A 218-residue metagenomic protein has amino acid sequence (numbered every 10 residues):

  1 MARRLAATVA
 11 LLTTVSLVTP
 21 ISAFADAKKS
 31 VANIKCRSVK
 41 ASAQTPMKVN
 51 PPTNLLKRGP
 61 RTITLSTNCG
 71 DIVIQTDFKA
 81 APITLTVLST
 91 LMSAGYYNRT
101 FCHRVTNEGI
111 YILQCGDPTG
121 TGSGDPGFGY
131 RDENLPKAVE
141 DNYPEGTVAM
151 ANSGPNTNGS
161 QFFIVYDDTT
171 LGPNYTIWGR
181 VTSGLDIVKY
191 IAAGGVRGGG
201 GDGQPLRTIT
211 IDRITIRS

Functional and structural regions predicted by a protein language model:
A2-T8, L12-S218: Cyclophilin-like peptidyl-prolyl cis-trans isomerases
